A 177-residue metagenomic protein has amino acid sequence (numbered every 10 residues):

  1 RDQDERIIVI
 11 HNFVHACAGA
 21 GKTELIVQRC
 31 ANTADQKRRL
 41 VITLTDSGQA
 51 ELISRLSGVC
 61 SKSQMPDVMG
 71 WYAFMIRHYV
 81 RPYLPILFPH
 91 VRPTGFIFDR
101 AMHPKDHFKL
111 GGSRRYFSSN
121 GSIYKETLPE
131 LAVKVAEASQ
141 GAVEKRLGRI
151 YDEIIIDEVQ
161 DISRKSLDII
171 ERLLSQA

Functional and structural regions predicted by a protein language model:
R1-I10, V14, S61, G70 (+4 more regions): Catalytic phosphate/metal-binding cores of nucleic-acid and nucleotide-processing enzymes, i.e., regions that mediate
R1-Y83: P-loop NTPase Walker
I7, L110-A177: Conserved helicase NTPase motor core
T43, S61-K134: Inter-Walker segment of RecA-like/P-loop motor cores
Q49-A50, R92, R100, D168: Short, intrinsically disordered/low-complexity patches at protein termini and at juxtamembrane boundaries
L52-I53, A101, L173: Alpha-helix boundary/capping detector
L56, F88-H90, S175-Q176: A generic membrane alpha-helix/interface feature
